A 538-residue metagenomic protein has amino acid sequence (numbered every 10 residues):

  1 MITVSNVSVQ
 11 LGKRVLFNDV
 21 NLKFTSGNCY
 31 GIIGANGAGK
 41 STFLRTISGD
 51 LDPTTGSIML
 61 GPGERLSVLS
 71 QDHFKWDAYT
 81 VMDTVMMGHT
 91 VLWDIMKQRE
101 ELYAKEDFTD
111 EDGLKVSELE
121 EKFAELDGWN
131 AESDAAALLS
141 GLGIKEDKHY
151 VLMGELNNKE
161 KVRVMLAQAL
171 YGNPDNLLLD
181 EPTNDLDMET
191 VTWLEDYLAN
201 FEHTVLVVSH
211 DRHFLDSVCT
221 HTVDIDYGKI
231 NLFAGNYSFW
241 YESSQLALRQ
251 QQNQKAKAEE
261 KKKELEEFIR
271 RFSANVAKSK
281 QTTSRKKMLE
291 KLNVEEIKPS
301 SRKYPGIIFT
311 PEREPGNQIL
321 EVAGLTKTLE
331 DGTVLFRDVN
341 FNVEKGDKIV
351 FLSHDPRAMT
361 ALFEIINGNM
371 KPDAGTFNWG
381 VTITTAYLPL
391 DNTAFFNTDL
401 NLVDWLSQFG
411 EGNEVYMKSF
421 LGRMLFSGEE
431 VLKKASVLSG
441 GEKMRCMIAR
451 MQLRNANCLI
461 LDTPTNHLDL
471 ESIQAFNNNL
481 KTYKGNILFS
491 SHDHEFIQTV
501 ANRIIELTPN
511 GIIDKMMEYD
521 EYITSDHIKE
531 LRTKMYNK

Functional and structural regions predicted by a protein language model:
M1-N253, E312-K538: ABC ATP-binding cassette signature C-motif
G113-V116, L186-D187, T283-V294: Extended non-transmembrane interhelical loops and adjacent amphipathic helices of multipass membrane proteins
E121, R271-F272, P305-F309, D404: Short hinge/gating elements
A136-L142, E267-R271, K287-L292: Short amphipathic coiled-coil heptad-repeat segments
Q251-R271, K278-K287, K303, T524-K538: ABC ATPase nucleotide-binding domains
A277-Q281, K291-S301, N378: Proline-centered turn/helix-capping motifs that create local helix->coil transitions or kinks
I297-E321: Amphipathic heptad-repeat alpha-helical coiled-coil/stalk segments that mediate oligomerization, filament/stalk
